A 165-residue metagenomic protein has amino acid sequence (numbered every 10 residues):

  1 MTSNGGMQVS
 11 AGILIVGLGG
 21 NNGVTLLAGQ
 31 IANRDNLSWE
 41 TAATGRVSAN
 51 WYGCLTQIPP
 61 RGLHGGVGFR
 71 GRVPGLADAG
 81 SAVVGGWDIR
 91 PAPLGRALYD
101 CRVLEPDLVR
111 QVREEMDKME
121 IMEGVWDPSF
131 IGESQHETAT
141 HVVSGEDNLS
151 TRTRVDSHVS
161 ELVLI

Functional and structural regions predicted by a protein language model:
M1-I165: Metallocofactor- and cofactor-centric catalytic cores in central/energy metabolism, strongly enriched
